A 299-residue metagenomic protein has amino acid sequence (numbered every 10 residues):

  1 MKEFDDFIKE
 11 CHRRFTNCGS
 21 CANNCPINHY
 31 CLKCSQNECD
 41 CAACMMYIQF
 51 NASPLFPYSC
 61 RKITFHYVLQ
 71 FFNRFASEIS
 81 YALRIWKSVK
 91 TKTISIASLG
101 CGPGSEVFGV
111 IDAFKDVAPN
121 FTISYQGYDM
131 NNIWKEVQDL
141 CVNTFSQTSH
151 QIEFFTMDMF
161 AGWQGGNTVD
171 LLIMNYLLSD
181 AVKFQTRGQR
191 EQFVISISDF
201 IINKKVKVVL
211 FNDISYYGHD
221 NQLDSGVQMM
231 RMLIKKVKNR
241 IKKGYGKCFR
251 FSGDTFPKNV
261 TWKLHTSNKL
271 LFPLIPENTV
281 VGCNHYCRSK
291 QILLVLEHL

Functional and structural regions predicted by a protein language model:
M1-I48: N-terminal auxiliary segments of SAM/dcSAM-dependent transferases
A52-V89: Class I SAM-dependent methyltransferase Rossmann-like catalytic core, especially the SAM/SAH-binding loop
P103-P119: Conserved SAM-binding loop of SAM-dependent methyltransferases across substrates and taxa, primarily the Class I
S124-D129: Conserved SAM-binding motif I beta-strand of class I
E136-G166: S-adenosyl-L-methionine
V169-G188: A short SAM/SAH-binding and catalytic strip from SAM-dependent methyltransferases
K205-I214: Conserved beta-strand signature within the Rossmann-like core of class I S-adenosyl-L-methionine
N221-L299: Class I S-adenosyl-L-methionine
